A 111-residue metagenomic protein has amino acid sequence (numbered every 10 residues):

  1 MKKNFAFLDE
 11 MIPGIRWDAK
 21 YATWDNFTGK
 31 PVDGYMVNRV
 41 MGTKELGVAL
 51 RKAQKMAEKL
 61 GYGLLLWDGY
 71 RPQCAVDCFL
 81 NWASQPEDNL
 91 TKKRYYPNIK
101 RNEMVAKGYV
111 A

Functional and structural regions predicted by a protein language model:
M1-G69, C74-A111: Extracytoplasmic cell-surface/polysaccharide-interacting catalytic and binding patches
